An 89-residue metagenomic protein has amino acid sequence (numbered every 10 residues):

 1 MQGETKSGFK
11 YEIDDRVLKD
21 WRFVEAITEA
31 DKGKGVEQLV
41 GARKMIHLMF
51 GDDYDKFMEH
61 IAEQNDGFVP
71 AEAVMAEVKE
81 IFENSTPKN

Functional and structural regions predicted by a protein language model:
M1-E4: Residue-level detector of beta-strand face positions
K6-F9, D14-N89: Short, surface-exposed, charged amphipathic helix/loop patches that serve as local interaction elements
